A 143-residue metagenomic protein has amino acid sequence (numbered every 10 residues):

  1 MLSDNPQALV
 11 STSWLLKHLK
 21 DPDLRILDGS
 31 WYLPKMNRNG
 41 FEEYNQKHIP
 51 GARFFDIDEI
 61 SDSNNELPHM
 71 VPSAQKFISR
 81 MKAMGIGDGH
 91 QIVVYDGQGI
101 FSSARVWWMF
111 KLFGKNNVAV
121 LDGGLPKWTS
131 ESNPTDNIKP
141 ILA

Functional and structural regions predicted by a protein language model:
M1-A143: Cytosolic catalytic domains that perform sulfur/thiol-centered chemistry
